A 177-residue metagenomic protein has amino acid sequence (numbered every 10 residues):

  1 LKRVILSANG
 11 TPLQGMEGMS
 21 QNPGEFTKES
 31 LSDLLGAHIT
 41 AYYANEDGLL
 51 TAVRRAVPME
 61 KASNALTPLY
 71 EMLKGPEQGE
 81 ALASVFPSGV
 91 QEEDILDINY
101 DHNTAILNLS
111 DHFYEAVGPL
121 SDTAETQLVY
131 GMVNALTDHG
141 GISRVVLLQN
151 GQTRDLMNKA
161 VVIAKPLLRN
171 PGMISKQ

Functional and structural regions predicted by a protein language model:
L1-Q177: Bimodal "functional hotspot" detector
